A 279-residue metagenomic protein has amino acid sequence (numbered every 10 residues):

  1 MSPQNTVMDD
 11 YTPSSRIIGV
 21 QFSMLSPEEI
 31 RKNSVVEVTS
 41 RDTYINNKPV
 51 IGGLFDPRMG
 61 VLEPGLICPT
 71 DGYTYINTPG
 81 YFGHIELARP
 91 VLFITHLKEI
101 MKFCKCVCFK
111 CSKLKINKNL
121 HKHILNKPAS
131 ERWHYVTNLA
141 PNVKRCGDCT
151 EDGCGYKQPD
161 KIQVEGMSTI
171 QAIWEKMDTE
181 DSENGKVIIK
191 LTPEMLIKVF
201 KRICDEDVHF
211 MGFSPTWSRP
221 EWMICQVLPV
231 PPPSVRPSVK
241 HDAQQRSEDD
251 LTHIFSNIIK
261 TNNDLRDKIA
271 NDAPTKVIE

Functional and structural regions predicted by a protein language model:
M1-E279: Conserved core architecture of multi-subunit DNA-directed RNA polymerases
